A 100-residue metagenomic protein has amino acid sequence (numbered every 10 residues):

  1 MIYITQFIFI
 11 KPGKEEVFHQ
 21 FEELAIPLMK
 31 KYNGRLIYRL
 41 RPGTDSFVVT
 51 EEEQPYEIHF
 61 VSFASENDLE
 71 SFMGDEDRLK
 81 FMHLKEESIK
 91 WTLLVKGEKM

Functional and structural regions predicted by a protein language model:
M1-G74, K96-M100: Short S/T/G/P-rich N-terminal loop/turn motif that feeds into the first structured element of a domain
I26, D77-H83: A common structural junction motif
R35, R78-L79, W91: A general structural signal for well-ordered secondary-structure junctions
S88-V95: C-terminal/domain-terminus segments
